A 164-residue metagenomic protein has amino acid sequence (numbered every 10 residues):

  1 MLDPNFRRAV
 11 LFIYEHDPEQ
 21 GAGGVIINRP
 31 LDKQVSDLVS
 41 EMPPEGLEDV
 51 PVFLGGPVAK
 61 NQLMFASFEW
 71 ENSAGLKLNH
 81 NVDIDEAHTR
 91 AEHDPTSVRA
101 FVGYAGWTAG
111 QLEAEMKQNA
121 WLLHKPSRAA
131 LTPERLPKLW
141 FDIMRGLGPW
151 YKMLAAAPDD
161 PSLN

Functional and structural regions predicted by a protein language model:
M1-N164: A short aromatic-anchored loop/beta-hairpin motif
